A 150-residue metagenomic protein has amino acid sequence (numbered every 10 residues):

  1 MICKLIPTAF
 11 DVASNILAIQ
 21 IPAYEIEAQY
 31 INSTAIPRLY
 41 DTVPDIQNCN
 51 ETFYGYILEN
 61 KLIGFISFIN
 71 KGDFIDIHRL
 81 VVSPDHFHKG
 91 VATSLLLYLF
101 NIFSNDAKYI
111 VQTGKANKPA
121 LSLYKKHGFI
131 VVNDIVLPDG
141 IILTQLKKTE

Functional and structural regions predicted by a protein language model:
M1-A18: A short beta-loop-alpha structural element at the N-terminal edge of CoA-dependent acyl/N-acetyltransferase catalytic
A18-P44: Conserved GNAT-fold acetyl-CoA-binding loop/helix
V43-G55, D76: A short helix-loop-beta-strand connector motif used in the catalytic cores of GNAT acetyltransferases and, in some
G55, K61-I69, D76-V81: Conserved beta-strand in the GNAT
H78-F87, T113-G114: A short, internal acetyl-CoA/4′-phosphopantetheine-binding micro-motif in the GNAT/acyltransferase core
V82, H88-N101, S122-K126: Conserved acetyl-CoA-binding loop-helix of GNAT-fold acetyltransferases
T93, A116-N133, I141-I142: Conserved active-site alpha-helix within GNAT-family acetyltransferase domains
I102-K115: Conserved GNAT acetyl-CoA-binding A-motif
